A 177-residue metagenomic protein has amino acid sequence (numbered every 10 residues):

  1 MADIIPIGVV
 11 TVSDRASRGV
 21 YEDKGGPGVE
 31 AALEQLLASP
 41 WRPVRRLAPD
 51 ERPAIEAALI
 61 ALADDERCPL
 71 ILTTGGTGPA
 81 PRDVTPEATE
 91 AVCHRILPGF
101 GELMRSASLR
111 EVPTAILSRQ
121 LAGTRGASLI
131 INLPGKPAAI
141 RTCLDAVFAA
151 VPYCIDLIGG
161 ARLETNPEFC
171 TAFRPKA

Functional and structural regions predicted by a protein language model:
M1-A177: Non-catalytic beta/alpha edge segments that cap or flank active sites
